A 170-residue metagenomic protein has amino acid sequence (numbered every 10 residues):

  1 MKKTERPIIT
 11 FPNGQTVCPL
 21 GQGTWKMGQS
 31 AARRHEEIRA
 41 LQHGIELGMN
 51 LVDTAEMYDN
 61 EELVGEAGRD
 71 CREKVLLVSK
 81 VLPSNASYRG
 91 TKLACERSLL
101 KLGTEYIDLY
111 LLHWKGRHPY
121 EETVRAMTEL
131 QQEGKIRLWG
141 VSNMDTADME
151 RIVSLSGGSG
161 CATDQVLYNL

Functional and structural regions predicted by a protein language model:
M1-V75, E105: N-terminal binding-site loop/beta-alpha segment at the start of enzyme catalytic domains that lines or forms
I8, K115-L170: Beta/alpha (TIM)-barrel catalytic core signal, keyed to glycine-rich beta->alpha loops juxtaposed to Asp/Glu that bind
C18-G23, V52, L77-S79, I107-L112 (+2 more regions): Hydrophobic faces of well-ordered beta-strands that scaffold small-molecule active sites in alpha/beta enzyme cores
G23-H35, S79-R89, L112-H113, H118: Active-site mouth loops of central-metabolism enzymes
K26-G28, Y58, N85, H113 (+2 more regions): Feature marks short, surface-exposed loop/turn motifs that line or immediately flank catalytic pockets and channel
S30-G44, S87-L102, E122-T123, T146-R151: Short, acidic/polar
D53-A55, K80-A86, I136-R137: Acidic/glycine-enriched edge-of-secondary-structure segments
T91-L111, E129-E133, S154-L155: CE4/NodB-like, metal-dependent polysaccharide N-deacetylase domain that modifies extracellular/periplasmic N-acetylated
